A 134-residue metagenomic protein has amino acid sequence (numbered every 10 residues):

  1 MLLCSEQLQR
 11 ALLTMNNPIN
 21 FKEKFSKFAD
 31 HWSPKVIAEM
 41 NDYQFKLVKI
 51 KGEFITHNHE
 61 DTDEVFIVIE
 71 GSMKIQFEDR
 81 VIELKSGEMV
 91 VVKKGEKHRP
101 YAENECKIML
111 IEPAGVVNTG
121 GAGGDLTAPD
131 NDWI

Functional and structural regions predicted by a protein language model:
L8-K46, G123-I134: A short, N-terminal "cap"/entry segment at the start of jelly-roll beta-barrel domains of the cupin/DSBH fold
N41, I69-E70, K85-S86, N104: A cytosolic small-molecule/anion-sensing beta-strand core signal
Q44-E60: Conserved short histidine dyad/triad with adjacent acidic residue
G52, D61-M73, E78-D79: Glycine- and acidic-residue-biased ligand/ion/polar-headgroup-sensing regions
D79-K94: Short acidic-glycine-tyrosine-enriched beta hairpin
K94-G123: Ligand-binding loop in jelly-roll beta-barrel domains
